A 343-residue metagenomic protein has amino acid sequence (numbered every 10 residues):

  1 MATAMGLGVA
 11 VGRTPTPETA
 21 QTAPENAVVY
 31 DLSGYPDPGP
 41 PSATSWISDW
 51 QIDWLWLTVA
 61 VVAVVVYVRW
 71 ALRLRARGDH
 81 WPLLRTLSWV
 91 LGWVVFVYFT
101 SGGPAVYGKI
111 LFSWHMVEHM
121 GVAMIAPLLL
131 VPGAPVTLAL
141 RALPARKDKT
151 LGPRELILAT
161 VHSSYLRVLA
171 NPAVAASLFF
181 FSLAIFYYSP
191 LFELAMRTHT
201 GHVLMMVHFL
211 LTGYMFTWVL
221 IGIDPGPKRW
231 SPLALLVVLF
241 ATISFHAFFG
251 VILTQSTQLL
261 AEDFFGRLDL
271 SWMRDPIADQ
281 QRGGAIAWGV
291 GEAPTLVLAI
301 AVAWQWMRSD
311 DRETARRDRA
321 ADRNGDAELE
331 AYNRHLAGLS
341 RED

Functional and structural regions predicted by a protein language model:
M1-D343: Alpha-helical membrane segments of multi-pass proteins
